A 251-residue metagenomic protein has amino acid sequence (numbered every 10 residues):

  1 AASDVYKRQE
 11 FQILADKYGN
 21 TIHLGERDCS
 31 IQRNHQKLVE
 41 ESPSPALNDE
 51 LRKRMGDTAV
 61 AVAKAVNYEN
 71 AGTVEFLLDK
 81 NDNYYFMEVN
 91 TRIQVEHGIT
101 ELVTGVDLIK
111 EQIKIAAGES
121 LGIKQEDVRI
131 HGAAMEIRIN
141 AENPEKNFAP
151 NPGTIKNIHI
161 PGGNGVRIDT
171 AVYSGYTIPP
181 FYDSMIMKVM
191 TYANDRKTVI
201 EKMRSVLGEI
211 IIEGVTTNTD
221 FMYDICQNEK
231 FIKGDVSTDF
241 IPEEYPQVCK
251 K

Functional and structural regions predicted by a protein language model:
S3-K251: ATP-dependent carboxylate activation and anion-phosphoryl transfer catalytic cores that bind Mg-ATP to form
